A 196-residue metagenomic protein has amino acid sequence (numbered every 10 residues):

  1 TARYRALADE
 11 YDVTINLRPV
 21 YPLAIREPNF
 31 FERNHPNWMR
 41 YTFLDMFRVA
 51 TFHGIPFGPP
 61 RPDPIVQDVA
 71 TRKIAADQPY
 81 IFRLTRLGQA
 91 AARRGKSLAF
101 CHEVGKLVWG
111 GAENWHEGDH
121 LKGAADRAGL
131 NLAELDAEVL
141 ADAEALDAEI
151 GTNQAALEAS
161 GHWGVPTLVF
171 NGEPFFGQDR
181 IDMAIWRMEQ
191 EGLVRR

Functional and structural regions predicted by a protein language model:
T1-V13, C101-R196: C-terminal cap of thioredoxin/glutaredoxin-like
A2-V108: Structural alpha/beta surface segment adjacent to cysteine/selenocysteine redox centers across thiol/disulfide enzymes
